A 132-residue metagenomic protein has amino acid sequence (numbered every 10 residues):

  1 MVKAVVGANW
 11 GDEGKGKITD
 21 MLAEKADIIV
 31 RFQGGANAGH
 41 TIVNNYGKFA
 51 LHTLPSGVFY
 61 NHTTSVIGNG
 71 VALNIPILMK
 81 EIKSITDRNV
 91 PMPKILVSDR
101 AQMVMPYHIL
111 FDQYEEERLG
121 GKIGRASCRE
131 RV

Functional and structural regions predicted by a protein language model:
M1-A8, N61-I67: Short, basic, glycine/proline-bearing loop/turn elements
V2-G34: N-terminal phosphate-binding or glycine-rich loops at protein starts, especially the Walker A/P-loop of NTPases
D12-E13, N37-G39, V104: Flexible loop/turn segments at secondary-structure boundaries
R31-Y46: Aspartic protease
I42-R118: Glycine-rich, N-terminal phosphate-binding loop and its surrounding beta-alpha-beta segment
A126-R131: Conserved small/polar residues in nucleotide/adenosyl-binding loops
